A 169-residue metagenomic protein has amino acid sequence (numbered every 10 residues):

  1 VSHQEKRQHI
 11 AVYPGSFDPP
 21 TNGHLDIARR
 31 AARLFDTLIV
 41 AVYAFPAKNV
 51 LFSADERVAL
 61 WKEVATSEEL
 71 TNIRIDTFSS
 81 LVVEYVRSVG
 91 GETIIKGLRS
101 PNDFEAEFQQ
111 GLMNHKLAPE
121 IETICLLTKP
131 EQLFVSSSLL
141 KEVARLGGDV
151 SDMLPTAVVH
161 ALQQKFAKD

Functional and structural regions predicted by a protein language model:
S2-D169: Nucleotidyltransferase catalytic core that binds NTPs
